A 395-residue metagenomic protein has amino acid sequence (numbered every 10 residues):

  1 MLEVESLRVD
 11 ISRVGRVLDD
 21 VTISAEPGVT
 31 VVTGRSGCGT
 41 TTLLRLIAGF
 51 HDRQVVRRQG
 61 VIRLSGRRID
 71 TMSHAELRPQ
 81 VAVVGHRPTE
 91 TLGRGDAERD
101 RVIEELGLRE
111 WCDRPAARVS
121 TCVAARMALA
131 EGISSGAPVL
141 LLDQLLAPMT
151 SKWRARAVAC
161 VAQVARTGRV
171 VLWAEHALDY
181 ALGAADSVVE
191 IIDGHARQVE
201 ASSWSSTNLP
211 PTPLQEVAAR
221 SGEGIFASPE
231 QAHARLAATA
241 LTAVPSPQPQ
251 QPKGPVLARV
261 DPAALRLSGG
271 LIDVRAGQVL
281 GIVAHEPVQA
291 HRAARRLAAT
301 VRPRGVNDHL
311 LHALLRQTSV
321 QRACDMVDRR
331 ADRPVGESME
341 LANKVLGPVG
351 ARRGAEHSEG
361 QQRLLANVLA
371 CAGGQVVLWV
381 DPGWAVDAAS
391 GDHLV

Functional and structural regions predicted by a protein language model:
M1-V4, R8-D20, H51-V56, S73 (+2 more regions): A short, flexible loop at the N-terminus of ABC-type nucleotide-binding domains that lies
A48, D52, A298: Helix-to-loop junction immediately C-terminal to a conserved catalytic motif
V56-R67, A299-G305: Conserved ABC transporter NBD signature motif
R99-W111, G336-G350: Conserved ABC ATPase "signature" region
I133, A370-C371: ABC ATPase C-loop
Q144-L145, D381-S390: Walker B catalytic motif
A174-H176: H-loop/switch region of ABC-family ATPase nucleotide-binding domains
H195-A218: Conserved beta-strand-loop-alpha-helix hinge in the C-terminal portion of ABC ATPase nucleotide-binding domains
